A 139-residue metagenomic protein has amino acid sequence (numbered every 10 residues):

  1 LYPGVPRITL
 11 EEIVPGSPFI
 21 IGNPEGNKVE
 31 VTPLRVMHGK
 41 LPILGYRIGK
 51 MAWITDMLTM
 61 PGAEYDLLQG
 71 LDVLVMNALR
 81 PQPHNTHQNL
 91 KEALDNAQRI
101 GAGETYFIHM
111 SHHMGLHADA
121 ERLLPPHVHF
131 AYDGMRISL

Functional and structural regions predicted by a protein language model:
L1-I54, D119-L139: Binuclear metal-dependent hydrolase catalytic cores
G16, P61-L139: Binuclear metal-ion centers of metallo-dependent hydrolases, dominated by the metallo-beta-lactamase
L34-H38, T55-G62, N85-Q88: A general structural motif
A52-D56, Y106-F107: Short, hydrophobic beta-strand segments that form beta-sheet elements in well-ordered domains
